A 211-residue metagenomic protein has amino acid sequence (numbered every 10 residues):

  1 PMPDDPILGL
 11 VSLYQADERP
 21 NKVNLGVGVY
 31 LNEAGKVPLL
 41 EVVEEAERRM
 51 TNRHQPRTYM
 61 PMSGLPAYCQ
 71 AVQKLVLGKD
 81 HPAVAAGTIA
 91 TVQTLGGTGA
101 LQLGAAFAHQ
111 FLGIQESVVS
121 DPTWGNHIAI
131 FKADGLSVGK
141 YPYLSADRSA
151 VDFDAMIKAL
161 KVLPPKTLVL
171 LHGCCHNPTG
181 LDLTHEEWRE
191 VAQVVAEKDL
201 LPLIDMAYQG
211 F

Functional and structural regions predicted by a protein language model:
P1-G64, A71-K74, G78: N-terminal "arm"/small-domain region of PLP-dependent enzymes with the aminotransferase-like
R49, H54-L201, G210-F211: Conserved core of the PLP fold type I
M206-A207: Conserved Walker B
